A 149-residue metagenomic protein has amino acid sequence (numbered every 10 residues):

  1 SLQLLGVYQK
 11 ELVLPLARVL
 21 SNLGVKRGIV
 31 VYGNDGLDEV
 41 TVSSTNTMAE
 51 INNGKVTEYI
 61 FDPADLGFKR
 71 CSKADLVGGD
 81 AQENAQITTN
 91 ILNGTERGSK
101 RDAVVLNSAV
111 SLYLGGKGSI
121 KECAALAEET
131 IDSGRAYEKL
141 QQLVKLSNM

Functional and structural regions predicted by a protein language model:
S1-M149: Glycine-rich anion-binding loops and their surrounding alpha/beta cores
